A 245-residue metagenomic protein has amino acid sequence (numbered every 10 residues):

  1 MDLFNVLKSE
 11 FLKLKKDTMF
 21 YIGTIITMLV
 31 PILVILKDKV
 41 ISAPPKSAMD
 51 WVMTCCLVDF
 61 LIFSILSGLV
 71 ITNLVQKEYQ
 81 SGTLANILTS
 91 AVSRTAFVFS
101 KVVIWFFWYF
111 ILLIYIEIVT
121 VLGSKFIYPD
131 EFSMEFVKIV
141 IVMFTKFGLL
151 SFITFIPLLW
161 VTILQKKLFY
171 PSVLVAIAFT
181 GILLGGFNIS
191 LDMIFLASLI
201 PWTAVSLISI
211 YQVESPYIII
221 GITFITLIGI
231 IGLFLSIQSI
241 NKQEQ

Functional and structural regions predicted by a protein language model:
M1-T24: Aromatic- and glycine-rich beta-strand/loop motifs that create alpha-glucan
T18-V40, C55-V70, P171-G186, L227-I230: Hydrophobic alpha-helical transmembrane segments of multi-pass membrane transport/permease proteins
I26-I35, L113-E117, V121, I222-L235: Hydrophobic core of alpha-helical transmembrane segments in multi-pass integral membrane proteins
P31-S67, F99-Q165, F169, S206-Y217: Secretory targeting signals
K37-D50, S172-Q245: Terminal transmembrane helical anchor/hairpin motif
S64-I71, L84, P157-L158, P201 (+1 more regions): Hydrophobic/aromatic residues in alpha-helical transmembrane segments
N73-F106: Helix-loop-helix units of permease transmembrane domains in multi-pass membrane transporters, especially ABC
